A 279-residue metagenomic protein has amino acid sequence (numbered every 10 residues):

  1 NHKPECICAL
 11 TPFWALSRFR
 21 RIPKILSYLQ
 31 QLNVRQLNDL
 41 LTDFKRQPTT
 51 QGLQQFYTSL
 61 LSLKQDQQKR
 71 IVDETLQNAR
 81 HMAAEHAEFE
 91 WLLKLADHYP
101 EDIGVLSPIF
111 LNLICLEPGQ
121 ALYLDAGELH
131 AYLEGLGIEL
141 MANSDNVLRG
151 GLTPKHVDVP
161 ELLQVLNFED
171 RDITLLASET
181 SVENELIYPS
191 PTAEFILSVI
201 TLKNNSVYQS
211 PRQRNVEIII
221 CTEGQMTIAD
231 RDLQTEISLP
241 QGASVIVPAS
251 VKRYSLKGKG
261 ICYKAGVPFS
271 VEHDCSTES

Functional and structural regions predicted by a protein language model:
N1-K45, P118-Q120: Gly/lys/ser-thr-rich phosphate-binding loops in alpha/beta enzymes that coordinate phosphoanhydride or phosphate groups
N1-P23, M82-E85, F89-I103, L133-L136 (+2 more regions): Glycine- and acidic-residue-biased ligand/ion/polar-headgroup-sensing regions
P4-A15, G135-P154, F195, G258-E278: A short hydrophobic beta-strand segment most commonly corresponding to one strand of the jelly-roll/cupin
I22, Y28-H98: Long, charge-rich alpha-helical interaction segments
A79-N143: Acidic, glycine-rich loop-and-beta core segments that form the ion-binding/anion-interacting portion of active sites
L111-Y123, E128-Y132, I138, I200 (+2 more regions): Short acidic-glycine-tyrosine-enriched beta hairpin
G135-I187: C-terminal, non-catalytic macromolecule-binding modules
S181-N184, I196-Q213: Conserved short histidine dyad/triad with adjacent acidic residue
